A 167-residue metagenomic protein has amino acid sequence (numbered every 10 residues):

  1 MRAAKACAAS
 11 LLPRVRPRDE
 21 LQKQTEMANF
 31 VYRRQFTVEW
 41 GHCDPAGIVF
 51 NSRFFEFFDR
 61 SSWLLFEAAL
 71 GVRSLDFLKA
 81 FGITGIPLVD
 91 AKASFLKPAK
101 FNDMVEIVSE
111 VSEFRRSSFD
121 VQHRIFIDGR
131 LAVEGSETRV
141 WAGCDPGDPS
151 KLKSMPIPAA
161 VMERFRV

Functional and structural regions predicted by a protein language model:
R2, R14-R18: Basic polycationic patches enriched in arginine
P13-R14, R34, V49, S112: Residue-level detector of transmembrane insertion/anchoring sites
L21-L88, C144-V167: Hot-dog-fold acyl-thioester-processing enzymes
K23-E26, F95, A99-M104, V111-V167: HotDog/MaoC-like acyl-thioester-processing domains
G82, V89, V105, F119: Exposed loop/turn and edge beta-strand positions of beta-sandwich/beta-sheet ligand-binding modules
D90-S94: Short alpha-helix capping/helix-loop boundary micro-motifs
